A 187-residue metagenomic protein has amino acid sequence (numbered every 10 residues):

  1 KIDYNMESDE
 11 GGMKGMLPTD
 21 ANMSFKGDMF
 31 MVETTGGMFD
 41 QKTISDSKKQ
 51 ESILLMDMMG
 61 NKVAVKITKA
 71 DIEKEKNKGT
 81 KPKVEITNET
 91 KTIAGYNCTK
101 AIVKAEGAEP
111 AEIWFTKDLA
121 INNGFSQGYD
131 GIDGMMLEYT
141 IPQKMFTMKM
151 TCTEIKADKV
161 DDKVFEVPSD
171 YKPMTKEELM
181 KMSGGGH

Functional and structural regions predicted by a protein language model:
K1-H187: Extended soluble regions of mature proteins
